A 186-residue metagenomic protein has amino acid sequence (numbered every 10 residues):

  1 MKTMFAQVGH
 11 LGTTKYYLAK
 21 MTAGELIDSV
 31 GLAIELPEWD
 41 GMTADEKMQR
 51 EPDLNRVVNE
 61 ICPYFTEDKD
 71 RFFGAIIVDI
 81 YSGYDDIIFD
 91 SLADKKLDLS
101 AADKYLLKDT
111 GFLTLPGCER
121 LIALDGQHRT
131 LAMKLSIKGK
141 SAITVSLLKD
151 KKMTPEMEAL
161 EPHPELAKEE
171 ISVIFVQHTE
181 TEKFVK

Functional and structural regions predicted by a protein language model:
M1-L121: N-terminal extension/subdomain marker
D90, D94-K186: Basic- and aromatic-enriched surface patches that contact anionic nucleotides/nucleic acids
